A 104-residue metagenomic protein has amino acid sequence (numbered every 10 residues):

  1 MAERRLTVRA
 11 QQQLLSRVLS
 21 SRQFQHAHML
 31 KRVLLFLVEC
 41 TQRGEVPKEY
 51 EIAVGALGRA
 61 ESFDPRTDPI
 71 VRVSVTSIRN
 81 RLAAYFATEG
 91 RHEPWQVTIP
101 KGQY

Functional and structural regions predicted by a protein language model:
M1-Y104: An N-terminal, helix-rich hydrophobic module
